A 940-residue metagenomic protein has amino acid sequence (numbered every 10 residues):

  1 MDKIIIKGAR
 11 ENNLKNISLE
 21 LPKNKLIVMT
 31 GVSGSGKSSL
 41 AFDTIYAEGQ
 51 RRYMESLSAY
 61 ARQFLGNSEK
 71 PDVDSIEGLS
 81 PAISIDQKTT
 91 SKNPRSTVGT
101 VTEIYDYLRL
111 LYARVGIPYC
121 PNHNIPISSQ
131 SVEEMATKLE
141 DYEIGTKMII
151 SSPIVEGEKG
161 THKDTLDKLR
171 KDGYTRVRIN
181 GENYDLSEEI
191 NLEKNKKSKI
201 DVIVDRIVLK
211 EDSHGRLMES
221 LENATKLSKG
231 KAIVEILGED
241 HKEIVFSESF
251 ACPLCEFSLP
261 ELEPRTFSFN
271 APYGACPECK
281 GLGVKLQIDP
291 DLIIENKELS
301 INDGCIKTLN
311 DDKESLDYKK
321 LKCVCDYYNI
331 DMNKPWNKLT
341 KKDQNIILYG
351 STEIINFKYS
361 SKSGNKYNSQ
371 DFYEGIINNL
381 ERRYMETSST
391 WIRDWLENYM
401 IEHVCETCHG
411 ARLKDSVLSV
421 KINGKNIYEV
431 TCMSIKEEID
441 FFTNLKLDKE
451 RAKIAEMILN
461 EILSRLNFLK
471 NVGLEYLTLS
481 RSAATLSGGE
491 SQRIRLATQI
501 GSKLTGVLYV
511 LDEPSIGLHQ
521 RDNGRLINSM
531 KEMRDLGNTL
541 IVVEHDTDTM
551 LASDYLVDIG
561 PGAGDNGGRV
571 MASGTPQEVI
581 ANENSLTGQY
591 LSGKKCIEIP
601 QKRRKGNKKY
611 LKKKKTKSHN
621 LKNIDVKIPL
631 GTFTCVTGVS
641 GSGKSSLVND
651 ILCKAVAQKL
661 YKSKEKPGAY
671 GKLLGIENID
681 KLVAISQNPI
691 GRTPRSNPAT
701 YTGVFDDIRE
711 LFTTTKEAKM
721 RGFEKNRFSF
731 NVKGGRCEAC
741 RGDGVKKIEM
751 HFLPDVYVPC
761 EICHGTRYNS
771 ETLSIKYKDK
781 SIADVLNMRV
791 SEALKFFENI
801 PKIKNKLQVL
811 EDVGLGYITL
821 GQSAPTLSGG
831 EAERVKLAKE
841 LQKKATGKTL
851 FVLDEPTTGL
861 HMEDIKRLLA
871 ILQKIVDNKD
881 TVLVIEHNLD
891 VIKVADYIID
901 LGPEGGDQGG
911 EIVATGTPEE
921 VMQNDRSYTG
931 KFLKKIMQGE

Functional and structural regions predicted by a protein language model:
M1-E940: Conserved phosphate-binding elements of NTP-dependent enzyme cores
